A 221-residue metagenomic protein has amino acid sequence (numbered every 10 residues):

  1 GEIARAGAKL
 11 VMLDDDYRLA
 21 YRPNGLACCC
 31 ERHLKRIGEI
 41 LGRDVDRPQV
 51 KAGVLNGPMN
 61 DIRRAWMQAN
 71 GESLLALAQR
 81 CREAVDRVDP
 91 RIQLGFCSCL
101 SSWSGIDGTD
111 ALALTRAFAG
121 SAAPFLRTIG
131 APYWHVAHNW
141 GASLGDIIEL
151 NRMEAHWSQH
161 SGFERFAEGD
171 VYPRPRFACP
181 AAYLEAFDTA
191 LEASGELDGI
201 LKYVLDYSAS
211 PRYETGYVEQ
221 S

Functional and structural regions predicted by a protein language model:
G1-E149: Polysaccharide-binding and catalytic clefts of secreted carbohydrate-active enzymes
D14, D89-S221: Hydrophobic targeting/anchoring helices
